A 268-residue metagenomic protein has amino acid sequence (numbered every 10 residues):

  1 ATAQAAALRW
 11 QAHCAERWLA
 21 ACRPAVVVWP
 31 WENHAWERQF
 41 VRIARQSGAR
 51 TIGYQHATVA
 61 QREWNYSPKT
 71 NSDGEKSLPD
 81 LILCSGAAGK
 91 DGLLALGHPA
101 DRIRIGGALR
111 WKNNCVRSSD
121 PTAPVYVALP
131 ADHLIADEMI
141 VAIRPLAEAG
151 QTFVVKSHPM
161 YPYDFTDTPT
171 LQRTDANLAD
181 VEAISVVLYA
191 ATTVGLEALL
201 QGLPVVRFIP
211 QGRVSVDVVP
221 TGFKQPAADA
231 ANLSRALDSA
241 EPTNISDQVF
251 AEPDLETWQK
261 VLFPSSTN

Functional and structural regions predicted by a protein language model:
A1-L109: Active-site and donor-binding regions of nucleotide-sugar-utilizing enzymes
W29-N33, C84-A87, A128-H133, K156-P159 (+2 more regions): Structural motif
A35-R38, K90-D91, I135-M139, P162-D164 (+1 more regions): Short, well-ordered alpha-helical microsegments
Q55, L78-P79, G97-I105, D164-T170 (+1 more regions): Catalytic binding pocket for nucleotide-activated donors in carbohydrate/polymer assembly enzymes
A95-D167: Conserved catalytic-core segment of nucleotide-activated headgroup transferases in glycan assembly
A179-A190: Acidic donor-binding loop of glycosyltransferase active sites
Q248-N268: C-terminal alpha-helical cap of glycosyltransferases
